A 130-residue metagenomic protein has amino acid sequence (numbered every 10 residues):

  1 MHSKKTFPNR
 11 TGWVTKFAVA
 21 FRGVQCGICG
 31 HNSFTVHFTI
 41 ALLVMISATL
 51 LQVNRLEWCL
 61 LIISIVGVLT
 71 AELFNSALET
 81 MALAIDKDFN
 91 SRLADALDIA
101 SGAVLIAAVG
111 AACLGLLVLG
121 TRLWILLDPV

Functional and structural regions predicted by a protein language model:
M1-A77, I85, F89, S101-V130: Hydrophobic alpha-helical transmembrane segments
R92-I99: Membrane-interface alpha-helices at helix entry/exit sites of multi-pass transporters
